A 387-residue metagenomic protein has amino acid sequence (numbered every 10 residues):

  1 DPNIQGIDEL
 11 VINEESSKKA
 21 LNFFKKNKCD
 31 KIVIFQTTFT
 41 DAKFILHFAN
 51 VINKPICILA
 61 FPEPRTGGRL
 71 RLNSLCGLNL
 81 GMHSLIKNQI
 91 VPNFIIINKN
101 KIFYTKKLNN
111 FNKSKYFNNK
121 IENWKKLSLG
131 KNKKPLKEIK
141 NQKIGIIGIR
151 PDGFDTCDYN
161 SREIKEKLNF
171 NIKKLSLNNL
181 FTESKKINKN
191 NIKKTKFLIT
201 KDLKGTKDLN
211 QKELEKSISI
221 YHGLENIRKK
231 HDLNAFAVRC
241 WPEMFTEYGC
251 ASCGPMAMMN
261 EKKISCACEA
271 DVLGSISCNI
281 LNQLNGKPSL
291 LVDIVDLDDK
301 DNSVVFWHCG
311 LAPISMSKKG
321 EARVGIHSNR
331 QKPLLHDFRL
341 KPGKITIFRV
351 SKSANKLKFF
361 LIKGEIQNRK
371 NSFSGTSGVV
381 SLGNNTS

Functional and structural regions predicted by a protein language model:
D1-I146, R150-A235: Metallocofactor- and cofactor-centric catalytic cores in central/energy metabolism, strongly enriched
T37-T38, K54-P62, G67-G68, S74-L75 (+4 more regions): Anaerobic metallocofactor- and corrinoid-dependent redox/one-carbon enzyme cores, especially those from methanogenesis
